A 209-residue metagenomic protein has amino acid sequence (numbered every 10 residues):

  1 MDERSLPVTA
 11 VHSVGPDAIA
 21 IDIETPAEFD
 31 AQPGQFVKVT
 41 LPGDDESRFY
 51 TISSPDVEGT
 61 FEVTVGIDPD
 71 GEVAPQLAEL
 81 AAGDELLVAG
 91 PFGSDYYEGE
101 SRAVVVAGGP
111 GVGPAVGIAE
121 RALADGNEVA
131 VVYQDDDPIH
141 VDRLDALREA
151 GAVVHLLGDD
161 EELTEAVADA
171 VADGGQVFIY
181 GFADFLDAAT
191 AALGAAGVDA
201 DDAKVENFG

Functional and structural regions predicted by a protein language model:
D2-A82, D135-D136: Ferredoxin-reductase
E72-P75, L80-G209: FNR/FR-type flavoprotein reductase catalytic core
